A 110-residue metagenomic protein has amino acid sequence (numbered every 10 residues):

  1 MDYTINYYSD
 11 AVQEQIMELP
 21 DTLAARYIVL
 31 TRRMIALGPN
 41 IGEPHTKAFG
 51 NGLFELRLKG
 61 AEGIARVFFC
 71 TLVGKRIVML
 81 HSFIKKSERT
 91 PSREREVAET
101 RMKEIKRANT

Functional and structural regions predicted by a protein language model:
M1-I64, V73-I77, I84-T110: Basic, Lys/Arg-enriched alpha-helical interface segments
V67: Portal/gating segments that form or line small-molecule/metal binding sites
C70: Conserved Hanks-type protein kinase catalytic core
